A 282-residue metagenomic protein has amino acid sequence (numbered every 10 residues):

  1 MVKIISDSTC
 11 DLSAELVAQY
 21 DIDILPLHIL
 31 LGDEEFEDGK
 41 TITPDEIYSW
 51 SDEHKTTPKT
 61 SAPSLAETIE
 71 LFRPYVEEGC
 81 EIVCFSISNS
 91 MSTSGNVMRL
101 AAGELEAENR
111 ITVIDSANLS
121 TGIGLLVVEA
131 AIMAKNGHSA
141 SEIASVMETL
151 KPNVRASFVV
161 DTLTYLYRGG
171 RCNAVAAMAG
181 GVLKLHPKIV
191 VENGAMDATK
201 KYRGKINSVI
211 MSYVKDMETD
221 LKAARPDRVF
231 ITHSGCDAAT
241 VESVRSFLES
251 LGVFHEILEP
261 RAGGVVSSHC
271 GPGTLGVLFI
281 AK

Functional and structural regions predicted by a protein language model:
K3, T9-D23, H28, E34 (+3 more regions): Mixed-charge interfacial surface used for oligomerization/domain docking and macromolecular partner engagement
E35-E106: Class I S-adenosyl-L-methionine
